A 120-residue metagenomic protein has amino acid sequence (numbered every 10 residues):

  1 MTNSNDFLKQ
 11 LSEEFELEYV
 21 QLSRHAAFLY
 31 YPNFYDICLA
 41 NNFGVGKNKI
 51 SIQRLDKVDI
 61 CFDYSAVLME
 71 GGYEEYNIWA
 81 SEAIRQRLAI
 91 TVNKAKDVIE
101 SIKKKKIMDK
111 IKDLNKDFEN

Functional and structural regions predicted by a protein language model:
M1-F34: Negatively charged, low-complexity tracts enriched in Asp/Glu with abundant Ser/Thr
S4, L8, L88, V92-A95 (+1 more regions): Short amphipathic alpha-helical segments that mediate assembly, nucleic-acid/protein binding, or membrane association
Q10-E18, E70, E74-E75, E82 (+2 more regions): Glutamate identity and glutamate-enriched acidic tracts
Y35-N93: Intrinsically disordered, low-complexity regulatory segments enriched in Ser/Thr/Pro and charged residues
N77-I78, D97, D113: Intrinsically disordered, low-complexity segments enriched in glycine/proline and serine/threonine
E100-N120: Short acidic, low-complexity intrinsically disordered linear motifs used for protein-protein interactions
